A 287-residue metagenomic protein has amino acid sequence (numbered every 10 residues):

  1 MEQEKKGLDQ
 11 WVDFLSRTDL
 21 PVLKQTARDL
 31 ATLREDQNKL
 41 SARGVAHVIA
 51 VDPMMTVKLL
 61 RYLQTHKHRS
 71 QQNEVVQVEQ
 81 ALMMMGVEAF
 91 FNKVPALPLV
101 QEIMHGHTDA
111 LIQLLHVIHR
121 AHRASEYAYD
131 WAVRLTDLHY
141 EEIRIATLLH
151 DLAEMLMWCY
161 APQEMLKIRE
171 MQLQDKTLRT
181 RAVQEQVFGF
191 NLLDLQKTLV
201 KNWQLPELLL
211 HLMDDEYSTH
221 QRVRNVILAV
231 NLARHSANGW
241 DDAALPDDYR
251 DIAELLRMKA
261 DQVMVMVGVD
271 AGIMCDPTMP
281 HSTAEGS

Functional and structural regions predicted by a protein language model:
M1-Q163, Q184-P246, R250, S282-G286: Conserved alpha-helical "signature site" that marks functionally important helical segments or helix/loop junctions
P162-Q174: Post-HEXXH active-site segment of zinc metalloproteases
D175-Q184: Substrate-binding clefts and substrate-entry loops adjacent to catalytic sites of polymer-processing enzymes acting on
D251-S287: Acidic, carboxylate-rich catalytic segments that either coordinate divalent cations
